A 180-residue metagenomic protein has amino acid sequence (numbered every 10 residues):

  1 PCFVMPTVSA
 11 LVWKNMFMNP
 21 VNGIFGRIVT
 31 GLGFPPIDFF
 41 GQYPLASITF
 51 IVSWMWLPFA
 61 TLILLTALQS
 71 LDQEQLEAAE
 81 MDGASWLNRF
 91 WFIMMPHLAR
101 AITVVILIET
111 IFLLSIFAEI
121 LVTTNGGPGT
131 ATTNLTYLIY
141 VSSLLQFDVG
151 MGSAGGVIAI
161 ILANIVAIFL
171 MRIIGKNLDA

Functional and structural regions predicted by a protein language model:
P1-A180: A structural signal for multi-pass alpha-helical bundles of membrane permease subunits that mediate small-molecule
